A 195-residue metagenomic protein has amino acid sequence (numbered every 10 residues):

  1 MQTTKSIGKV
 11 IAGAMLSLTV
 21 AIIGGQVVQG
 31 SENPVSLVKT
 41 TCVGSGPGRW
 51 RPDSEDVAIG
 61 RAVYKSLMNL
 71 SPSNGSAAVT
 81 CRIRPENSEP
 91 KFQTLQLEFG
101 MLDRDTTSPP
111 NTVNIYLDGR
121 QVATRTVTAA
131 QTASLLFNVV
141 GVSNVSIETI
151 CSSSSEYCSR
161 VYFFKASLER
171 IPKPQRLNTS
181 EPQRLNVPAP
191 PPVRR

Functional and structural regions predicted by a protein language model:
T3-A14: Bacterial N-terminal signal peptides that target proteins for export
T4, T19-A21, T179, A189: Ala/Thr-enriched low-complexity intrinsically disordered regions
A12-I22: Bacterial N-terminal signal peptides
V27-R195: Gly-Asp-aromatic-enriched flexible segments
